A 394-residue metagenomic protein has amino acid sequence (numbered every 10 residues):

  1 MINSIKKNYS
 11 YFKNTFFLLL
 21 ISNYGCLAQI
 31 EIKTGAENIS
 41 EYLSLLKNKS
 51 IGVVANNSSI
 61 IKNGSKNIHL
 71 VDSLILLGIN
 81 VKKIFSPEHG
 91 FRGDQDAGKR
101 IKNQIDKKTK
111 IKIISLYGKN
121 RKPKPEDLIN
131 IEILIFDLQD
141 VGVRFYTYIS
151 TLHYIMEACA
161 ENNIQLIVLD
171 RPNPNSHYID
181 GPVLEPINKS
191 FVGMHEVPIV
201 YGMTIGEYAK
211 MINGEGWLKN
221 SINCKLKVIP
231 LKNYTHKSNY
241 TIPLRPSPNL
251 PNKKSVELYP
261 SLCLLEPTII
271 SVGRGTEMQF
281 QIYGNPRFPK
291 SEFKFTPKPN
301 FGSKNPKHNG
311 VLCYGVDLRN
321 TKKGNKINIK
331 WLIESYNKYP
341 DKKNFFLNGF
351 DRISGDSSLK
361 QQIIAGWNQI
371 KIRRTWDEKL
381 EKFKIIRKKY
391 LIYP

Functional and structural regions predicted by a protein language model:
M1-E31: Bacterial Sec-dependent N-terminal signal peptides
N80-H89, L169: Short internal beta-strands
G93-G98, I167-K189: Glycine-rich, charge-decorated loop segments at or immediately adjacent to ligand/cofactor-binding or catalytic sites
K102-I131, V143: Glycine-rich oxoanion-binding loops at beta->alpha junctions
D140-L152: Glycine/threonine-rich flexible loop motifs
K189-Y259: Conserved anion/nucleotide-ligand pocket segment
K232-N309: Glycine-rich, aromatic-lined ligand/substrate-binding cores of catalytic and carbohydrate-binding domains
Q279-D377: Conserved functional hotspot residues or short segments at active or partner-binding sites across diverse domains
